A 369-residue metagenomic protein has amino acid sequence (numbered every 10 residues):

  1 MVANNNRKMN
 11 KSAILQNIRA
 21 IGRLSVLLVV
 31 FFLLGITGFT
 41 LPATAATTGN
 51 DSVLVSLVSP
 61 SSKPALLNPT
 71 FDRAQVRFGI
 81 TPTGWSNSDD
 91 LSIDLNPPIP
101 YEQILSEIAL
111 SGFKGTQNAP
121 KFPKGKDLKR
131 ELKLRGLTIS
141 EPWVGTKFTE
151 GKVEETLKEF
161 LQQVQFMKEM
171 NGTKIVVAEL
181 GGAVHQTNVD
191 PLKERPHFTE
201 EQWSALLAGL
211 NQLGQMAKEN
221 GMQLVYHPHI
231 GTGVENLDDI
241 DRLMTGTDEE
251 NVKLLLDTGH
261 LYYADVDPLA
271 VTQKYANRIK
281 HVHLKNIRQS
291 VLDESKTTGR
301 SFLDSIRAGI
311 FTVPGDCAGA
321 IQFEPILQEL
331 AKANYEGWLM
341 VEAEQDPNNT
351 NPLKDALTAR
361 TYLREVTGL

Functional and structural regions predicted by a protein language model:
M1-A20: N-terminal secretory signal peptides that target proteins for export/translocation
I18, A46-K174, E200-A208, K218 (+4 more regions): N-terminal pre-domain/capping segments
S25-G38: Bacterial N-terminal signal peptides
T40-A45: Boundary at the C-terminal end of the N-terminal hydrophobic targeting segment
G115-L128, K147-K158, I230-N236, T258-V266 (+3 more regions): Acidic-and-aromatic substrate-binding clefts and catalytic sites of carbohydrate-active enzymes
Q117, E141, V176, K280-H283 (+1 more regions): Conserved beta-strand positions in the central sheet of alpha/beta enzyme cores
V153-L254: Active-site acidic/histidine proton-transfer and metal-coordination neighborhood in alpha/beta enzyme cores
L207-G315, A320: Acidic/histidine-rich catalytic cores of soluble enzymes
